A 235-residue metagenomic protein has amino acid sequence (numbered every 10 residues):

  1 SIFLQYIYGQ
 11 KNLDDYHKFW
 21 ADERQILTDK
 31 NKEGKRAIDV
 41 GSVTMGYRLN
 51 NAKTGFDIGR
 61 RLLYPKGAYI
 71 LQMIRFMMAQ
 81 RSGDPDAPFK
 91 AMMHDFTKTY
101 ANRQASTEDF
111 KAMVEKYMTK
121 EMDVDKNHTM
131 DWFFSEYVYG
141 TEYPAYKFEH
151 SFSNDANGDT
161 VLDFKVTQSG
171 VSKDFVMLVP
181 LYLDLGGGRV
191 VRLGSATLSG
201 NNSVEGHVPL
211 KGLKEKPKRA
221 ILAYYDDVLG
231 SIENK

Functional and structural regions predicted by a protein language model:
S1-F76, Y100-A101: Acidic/His/Gly-enriched intrinsically disordered linker/tail segments that often contain short helix/coil "MoRF-like"
W20-E33, L198-E205, Y224-D226: Residue-level recognition of alpha-helix boundary/capping or hinge positions
Q25, Y69, S151, E233-N234: Short capping/connector residues at structural and topological boundaries
I26-V43, M93-Y100, M130-G140, L162-K165 (+2 more regions): Extended, compositionally biased low-complexity polar/Lys-Gly-rich tracts and adjacent boundary/linker regions are
Y47, K53, T141, N202 (+1 more regions): Solvent-exposed, flexible loop/coil residues
K53, I58-F164: Amphipathic alpha-helical substructures
D84, K126-N127, Y143-A223: Beta-strand-rich binding/interaction modules
Y224-K235: Short acidic/polar inter-strand loop motif in beta-rich domains
